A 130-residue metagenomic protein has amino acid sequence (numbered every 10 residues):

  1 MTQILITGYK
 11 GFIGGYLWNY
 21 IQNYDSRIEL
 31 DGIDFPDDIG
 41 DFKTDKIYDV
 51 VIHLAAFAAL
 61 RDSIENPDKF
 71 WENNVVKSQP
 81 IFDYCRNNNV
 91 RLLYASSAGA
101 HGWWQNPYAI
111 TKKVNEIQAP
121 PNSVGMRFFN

Functional and structural regions predicted by a protein language model:
T2-N23: N-terminal Rossmann NAD(P)H-binding glycine-rich loop of SDR-like oxidoreductase domains
T7, V51-A55, L92-A98, M126-F128: SDR active-site strand-loop-helix element
K10, A58-R61, S97-Q105, F129-N130: Active-site segment of SDR-like NAD(P)-dependent oxidoreductases
S26-T44: Adenosine-cofactor binding site in Rossmann-like domains, unifying the SAM/SAH pocket of S-adenosylmethionine-dependent
F42-N73, Y84, G99: NAD(P)H-binding glycine-rich loop region in Rossmannoid oxidoreductase-like domains and their noncatalytic homologs
A56, W71-S78, L93, T111-K112: Short alpha-helix in the Rossmann-fold core of NAD(P)-dependent oxidoreductases
Q79-I110, S123-V124: Conserved Rossmann-fold NAD(P)-dependent oxidoreductase catalytic core, especially the SDR/UDP-sugar
V114, Q118-N122: Hydrophobic alpha-helix immediately C-terminal to the catalytic Tyr-X-X-X-Lys motif of short-chain
